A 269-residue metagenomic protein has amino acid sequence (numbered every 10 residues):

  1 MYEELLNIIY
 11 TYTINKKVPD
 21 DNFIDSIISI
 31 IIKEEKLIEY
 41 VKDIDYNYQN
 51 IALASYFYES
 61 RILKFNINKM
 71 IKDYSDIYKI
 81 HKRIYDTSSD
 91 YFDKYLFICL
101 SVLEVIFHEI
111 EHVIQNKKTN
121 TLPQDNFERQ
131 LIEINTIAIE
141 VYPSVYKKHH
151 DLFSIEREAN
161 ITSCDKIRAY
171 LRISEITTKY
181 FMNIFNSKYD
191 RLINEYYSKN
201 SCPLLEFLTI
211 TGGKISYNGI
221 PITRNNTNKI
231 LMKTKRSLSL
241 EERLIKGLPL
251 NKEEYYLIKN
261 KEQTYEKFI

Functional and structural regions predicted by a protein language model:
K16-E39: Zn2+-dependent metallopeptidase catalytic core
V18, L248-P249: Charged, low-complexity interaction regions
Q49-L100, V113-K117: Active-site scaffold of zinc-dependent metalloenzymes
S101-E109: Short alpha-helical catalytic segment bearing the HExxH-like zincin motif of zinc-dependent metalloproteases
E109-N126: Catalytic Zn2+-binding segment of zinc metalloproteases
Q130-C202: Metalloprotease/metallohydrolase-associated module, dominated by Zn2+-dependent proteases
Y265-I269: Non-Sec secretion/translocation targeting segments of pathogen effectors
